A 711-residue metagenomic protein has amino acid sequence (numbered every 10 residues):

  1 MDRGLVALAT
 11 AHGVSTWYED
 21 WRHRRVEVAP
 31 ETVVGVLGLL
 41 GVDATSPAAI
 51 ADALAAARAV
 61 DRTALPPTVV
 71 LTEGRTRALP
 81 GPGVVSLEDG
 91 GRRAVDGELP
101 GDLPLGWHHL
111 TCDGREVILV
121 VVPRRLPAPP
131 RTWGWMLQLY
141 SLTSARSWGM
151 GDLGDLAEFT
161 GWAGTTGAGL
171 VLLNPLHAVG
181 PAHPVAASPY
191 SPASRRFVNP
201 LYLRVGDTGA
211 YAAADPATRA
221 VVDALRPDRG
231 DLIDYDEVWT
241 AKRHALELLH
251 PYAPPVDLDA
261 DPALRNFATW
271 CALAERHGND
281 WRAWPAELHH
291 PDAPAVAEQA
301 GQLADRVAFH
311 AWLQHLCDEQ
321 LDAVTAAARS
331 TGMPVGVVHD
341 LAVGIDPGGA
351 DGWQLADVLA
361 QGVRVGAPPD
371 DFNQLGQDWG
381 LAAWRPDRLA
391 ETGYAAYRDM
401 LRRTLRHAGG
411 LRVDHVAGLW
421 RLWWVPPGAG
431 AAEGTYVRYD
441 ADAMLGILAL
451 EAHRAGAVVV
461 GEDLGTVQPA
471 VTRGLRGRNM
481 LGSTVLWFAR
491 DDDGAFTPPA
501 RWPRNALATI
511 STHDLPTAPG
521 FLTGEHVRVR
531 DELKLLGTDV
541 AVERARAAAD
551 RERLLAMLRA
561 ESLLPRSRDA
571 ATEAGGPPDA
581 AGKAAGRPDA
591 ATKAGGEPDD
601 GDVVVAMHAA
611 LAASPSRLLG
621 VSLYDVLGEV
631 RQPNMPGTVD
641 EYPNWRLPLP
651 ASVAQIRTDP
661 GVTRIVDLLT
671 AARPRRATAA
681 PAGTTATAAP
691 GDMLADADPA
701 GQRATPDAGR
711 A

Functional and structural regions predicted by a protein language model:
M1-L173, T208-P216, H453, V458 (+4 more regions): Carbohydrate-interacting/catalytic domains
G38-G74, S86-C112, I118-Q354: Acidic/aromatic-lined carbohydrate-recognition and catalytic surfaces of CAZymes acting on diverse glycans
A182-D318, G344-A571, G596-L618, Y624 (+2 more regions): Alpha-amylase-like alpha-glycosidases and glucanotransferases acting on alpha-linked glucans and related
